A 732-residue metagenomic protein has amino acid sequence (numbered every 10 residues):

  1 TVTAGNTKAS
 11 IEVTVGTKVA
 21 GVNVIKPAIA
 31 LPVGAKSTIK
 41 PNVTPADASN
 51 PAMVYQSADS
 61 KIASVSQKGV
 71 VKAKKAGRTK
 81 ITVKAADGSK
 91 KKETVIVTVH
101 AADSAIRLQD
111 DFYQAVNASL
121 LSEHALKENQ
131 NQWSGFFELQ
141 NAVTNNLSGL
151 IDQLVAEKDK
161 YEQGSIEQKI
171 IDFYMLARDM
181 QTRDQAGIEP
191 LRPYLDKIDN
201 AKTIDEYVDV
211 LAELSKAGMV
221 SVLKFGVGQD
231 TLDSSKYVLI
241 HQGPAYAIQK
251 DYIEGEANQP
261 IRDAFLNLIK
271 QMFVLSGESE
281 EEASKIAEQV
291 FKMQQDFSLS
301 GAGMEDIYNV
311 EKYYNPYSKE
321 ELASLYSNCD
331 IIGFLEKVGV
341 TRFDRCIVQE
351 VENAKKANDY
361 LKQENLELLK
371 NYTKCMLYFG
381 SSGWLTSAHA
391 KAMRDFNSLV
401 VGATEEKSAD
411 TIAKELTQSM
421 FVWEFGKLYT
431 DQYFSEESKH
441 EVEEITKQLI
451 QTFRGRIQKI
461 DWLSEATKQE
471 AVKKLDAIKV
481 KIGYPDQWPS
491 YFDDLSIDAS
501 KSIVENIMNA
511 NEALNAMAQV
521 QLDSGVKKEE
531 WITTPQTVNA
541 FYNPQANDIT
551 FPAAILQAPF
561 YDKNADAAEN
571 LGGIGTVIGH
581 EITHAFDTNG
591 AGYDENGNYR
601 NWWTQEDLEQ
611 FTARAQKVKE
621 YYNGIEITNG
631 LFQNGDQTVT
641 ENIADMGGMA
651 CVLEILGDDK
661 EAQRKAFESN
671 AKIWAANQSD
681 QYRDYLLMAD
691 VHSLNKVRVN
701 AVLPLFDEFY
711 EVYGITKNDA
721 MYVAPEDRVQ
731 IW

Functional and structural regions predicted by a protein language model:
T1-A101: Extracytoplasmic soluble-region selector
A102-S122, E254-V274, V639, M646-C651: Hydrophobic/aromatic-rich, well-ordered segments within soluble, folded domains that form packed cores
R107-D111, A115-T182: Active-site-surrounding "flap" and adjacent substrate/cofactor-binding loops of secreted or lumenal enzymes, prototyped
L120-H124, A247-I248, P559: Short, solvent-exposed loop/turn elements at domain surfaces
E128-I151, E281-S300, N570-T576, A666-E668: Short secondary-structure subsegments characteristic of cysteine-rich extracellular domains
Q153-E444, Q448: Noncatalytic, helix-rich "gating/capping" subdomain that lines the substrate-entry/channel surface of large enzyme
V290, L325, I347, V351 (+3 more regions): Intrinsically disordered, low-complexity linker/terminal regions across diverse proteins
